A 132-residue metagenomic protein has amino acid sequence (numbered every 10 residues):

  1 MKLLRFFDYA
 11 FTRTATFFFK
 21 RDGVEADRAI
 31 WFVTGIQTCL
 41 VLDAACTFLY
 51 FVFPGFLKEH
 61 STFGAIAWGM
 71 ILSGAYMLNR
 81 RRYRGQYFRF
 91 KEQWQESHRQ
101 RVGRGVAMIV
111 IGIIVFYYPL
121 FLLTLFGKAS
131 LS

Functional and structural regions predicted by a protein language model:
M1-D27: Membrane-proximal soluble regions of multi-pass membrane proteins
R21-T62: Short linear elements at protein peripheries
D22-G23, R81-Q95: Cytoplasmic membrane-interface regions of multi-pass membrane proteins
E25-Q37, Q95-V115: Loop-to-transmembrane boundary segments
R28, F90, A129-S132: Interfacial non-cytosolic loop connecting adjacent transmembrane helices
T34-T47, I66-N79, M108-P119: Hydrophobic alpha-helical transmembrane segments of multi-pass integral membrane proteins
L49-Y87: Short alpha-helical packing/oligomerization segments
V115-S132: Juxtamembrane boundary at the C-terminal end of a transmembrane helix
